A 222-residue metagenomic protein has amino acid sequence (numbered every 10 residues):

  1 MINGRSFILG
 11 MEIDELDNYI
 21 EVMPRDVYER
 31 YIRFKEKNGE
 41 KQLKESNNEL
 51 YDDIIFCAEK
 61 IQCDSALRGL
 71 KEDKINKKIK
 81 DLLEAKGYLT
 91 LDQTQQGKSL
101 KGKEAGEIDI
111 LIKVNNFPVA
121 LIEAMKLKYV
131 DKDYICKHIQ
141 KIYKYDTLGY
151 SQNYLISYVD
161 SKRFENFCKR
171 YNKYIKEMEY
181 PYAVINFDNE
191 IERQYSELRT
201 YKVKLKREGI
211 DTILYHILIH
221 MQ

Functional and structural regions predicted by a protein language model:
M1-K78: Interdomain/boundary linker segments immediately adjacent to catalytic/signaling cores
L70, K74-K78, A105, D133-K141: Short, well-structured alpha-helical interface segments that form or flank functional binding sites
D81-K103: A short acidic/basic microdomain associated with nuclease active sites
T94, V114, M125-K128, L218-H220: Short, flexible loop/turn elements at secondary-structure junctions
G102-I110: Charged, often glycine-rich, active-site loop that binds/positions anionic groups
L111-L121: Active-site beta-strand-loop-beta-strand hairpin of nuclease catalytic cores that positions key catalytic residues
K126-Y182: Catalytic cores of nucleic-acid endonucleases
Y158-Q222: Domain-level recognition of nuclease-like catalytic cores that cleave nucleotide substrates
